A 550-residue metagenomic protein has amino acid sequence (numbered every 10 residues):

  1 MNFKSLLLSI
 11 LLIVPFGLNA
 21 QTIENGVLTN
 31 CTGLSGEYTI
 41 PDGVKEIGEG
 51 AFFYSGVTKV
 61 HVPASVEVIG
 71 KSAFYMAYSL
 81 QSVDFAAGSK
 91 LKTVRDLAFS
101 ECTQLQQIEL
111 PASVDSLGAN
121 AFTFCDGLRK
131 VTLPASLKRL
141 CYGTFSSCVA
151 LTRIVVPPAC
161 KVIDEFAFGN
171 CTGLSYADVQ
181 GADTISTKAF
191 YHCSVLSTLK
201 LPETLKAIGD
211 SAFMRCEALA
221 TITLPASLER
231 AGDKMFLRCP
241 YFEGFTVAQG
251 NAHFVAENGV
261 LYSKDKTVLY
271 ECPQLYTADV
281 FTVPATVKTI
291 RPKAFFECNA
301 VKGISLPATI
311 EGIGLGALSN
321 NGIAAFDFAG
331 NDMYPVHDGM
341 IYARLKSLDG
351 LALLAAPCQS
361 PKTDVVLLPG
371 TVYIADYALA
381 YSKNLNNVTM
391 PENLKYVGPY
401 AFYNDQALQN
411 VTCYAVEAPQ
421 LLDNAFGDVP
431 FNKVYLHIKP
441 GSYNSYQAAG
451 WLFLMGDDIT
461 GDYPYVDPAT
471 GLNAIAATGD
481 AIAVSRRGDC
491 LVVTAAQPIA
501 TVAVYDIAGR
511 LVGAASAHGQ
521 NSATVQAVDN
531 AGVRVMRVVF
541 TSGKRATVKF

Functional and structural regions predicted by a protein language model:
F3, A474-T478, A531-F550: C-terminal tail/sorting-segment detector
S5-V14: Sec-dependent N-terminal signal peptides
A20, L261, Y446, T470-I475 (+4 more regions): Terminal processing/anchoring signals of secreted or surface-associated proteins and related intramolecular
Q21-T22, T32-E46, S55-V68, Y78-T93 (+14 more regions): Structural signature of tandem-repeat unit edges
E49-A51, G70-A73, R95-A98, G118-A121 (+11 more regions): Consensus positions within tandem repeat domains that build extended binding/scaffold surfaces
K433-A469: Extracellular/surface-exposed low-complexity segments
D467-C490, A495-A496, R545: Residue-level detector of functionally pivotal "anchor" positions at catalytic/ligand-binding pockets or at interdomain
T494, R510-L511, S516-K544: Short, surface-exposed loop/turn motifs with a glycine/proline- and acidic-biased composition
